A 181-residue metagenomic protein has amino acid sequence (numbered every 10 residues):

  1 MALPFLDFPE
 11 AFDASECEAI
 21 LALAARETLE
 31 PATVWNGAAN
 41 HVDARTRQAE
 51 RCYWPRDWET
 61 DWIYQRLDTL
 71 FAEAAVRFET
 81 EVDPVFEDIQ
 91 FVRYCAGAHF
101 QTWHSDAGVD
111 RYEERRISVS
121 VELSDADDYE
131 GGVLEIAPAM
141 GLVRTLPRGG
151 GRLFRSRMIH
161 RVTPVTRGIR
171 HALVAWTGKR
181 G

Functional and structural regions predicted by a protein language model:
M1-G151, R157-G181: Fe(II)/2-oxoglutarate oxygenase catalytic core
